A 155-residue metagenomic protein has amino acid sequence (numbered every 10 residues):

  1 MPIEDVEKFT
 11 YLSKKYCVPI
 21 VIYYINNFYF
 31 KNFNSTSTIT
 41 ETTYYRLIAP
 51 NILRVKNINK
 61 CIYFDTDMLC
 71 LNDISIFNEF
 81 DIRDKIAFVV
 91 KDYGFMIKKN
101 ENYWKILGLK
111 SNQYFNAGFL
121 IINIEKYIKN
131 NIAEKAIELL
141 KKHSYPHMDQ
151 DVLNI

Functional and structural regions predicted by a protein language model:
M1: Short beta-strand/loop segment that forms part of the nucleotide-sugar
E4-K56: Active-site-proximal specificity loops/subdomain of glycosyltransferases
V6-E7, D73-I74, K99, N131: Short glycine-/acidic-enriched loop or helix-start segments at secondary-structure transitions that form or flank
I22-F28, Y44-I97, Y114, I121: GT-A fold catalytic core of metal-dependent nucleotide-sugar glycosyltransferases, centered on the diacidic
F33, F95-K110: Surface-exposed acidic, glycine/proline-enriched linker/cap segments that occur as 15-30-residue helix-coil
S37-E41, I97-K98, K141-K142: Short, flexible loop segments at the rims of nucleotide/cofactor-binding pockets, characterized by
F88, D92-F95, N112-I155: Catalytic core and acceptor-binding pocket of nucleotide-sugar-dependent glycosyltransferases
